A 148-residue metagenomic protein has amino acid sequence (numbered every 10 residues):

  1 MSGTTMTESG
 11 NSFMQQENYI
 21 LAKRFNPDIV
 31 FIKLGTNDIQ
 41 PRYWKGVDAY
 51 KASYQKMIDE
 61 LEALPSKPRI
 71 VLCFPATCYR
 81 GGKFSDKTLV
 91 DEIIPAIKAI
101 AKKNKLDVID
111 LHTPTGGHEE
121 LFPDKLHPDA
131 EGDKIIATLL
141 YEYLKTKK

Functional and structural regions predicted by a protein language model:
M1-Q55, S66, Y79-G81, T88-D91 (+1 more regions): Conserved SGNH/GDSL esterase-like catalytic core that processes O-acyl groups on lipids and polysaccharides
T4-T5, A76-K148: Catalytic His-Asp segment of secreted/periplasmic serine-dependent ester chemistry enzymes
D28-L34, R69-F74, D107-D110, H127: Structural recognition of the beta-strand scaffold that forms the well-ordered cores of secreted hydrolase catalytic
E62-R69: A short helix->loop->beta-strand "cap" motif at the edges of active sites that frequently abuts
